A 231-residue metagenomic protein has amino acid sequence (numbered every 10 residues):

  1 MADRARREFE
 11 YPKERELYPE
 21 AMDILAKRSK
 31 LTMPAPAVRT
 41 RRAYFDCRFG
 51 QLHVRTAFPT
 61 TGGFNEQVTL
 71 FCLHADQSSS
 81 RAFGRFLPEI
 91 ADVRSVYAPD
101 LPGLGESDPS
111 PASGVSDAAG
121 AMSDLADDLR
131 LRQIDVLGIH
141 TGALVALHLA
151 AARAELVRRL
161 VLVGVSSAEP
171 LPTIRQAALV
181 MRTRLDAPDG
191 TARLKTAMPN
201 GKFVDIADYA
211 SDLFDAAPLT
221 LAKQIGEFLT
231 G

Functional and structural regions predicted by a protein language model:
M1-L70, V93-R94, K202, D208 (+1 more regions): Alpha/beta-hydrolase fold catalytic core
A57-E106: Conserved HGGG/HGGXW glycine-rich cap/lid loop of the alpha/beta-hydrolase fold
E66, D92, R130-Q133, A154-E155 (+3 more regions): Active-site acidic short loop of glycosyltransferases
C72-A75, H140, T183: Glycine-rich His-Gly loop
P88, A178-Y209: Conserved loop-alpha-helix segment in the C-terminal half of the alpha/beta-hydrolase fold that carries the catalytic
Y97-L137, K223: Active-site loop/oxyanion-hole signature of alpha/beta-hydrolase fold enzymes
R132-S167: Conserved hydrolase catalytic core segment
Y209-L219: Catalytic histidine-centered segment of alpha/beta-hydrolase-like enzymes
